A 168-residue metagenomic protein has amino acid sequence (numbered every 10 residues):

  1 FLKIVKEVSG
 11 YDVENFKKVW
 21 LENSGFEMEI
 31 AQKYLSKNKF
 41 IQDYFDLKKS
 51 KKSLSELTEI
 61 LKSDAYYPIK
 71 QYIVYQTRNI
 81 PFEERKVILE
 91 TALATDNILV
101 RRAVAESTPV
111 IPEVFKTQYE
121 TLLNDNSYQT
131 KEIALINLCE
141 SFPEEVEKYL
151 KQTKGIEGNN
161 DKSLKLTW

Functional and structural regions predicted by a protein language model:
F1-A31: Amphipathic alpha-helical substructures
K3-I4, K39-S50, E59-K62, P68-I80 (+5 more regions): Structural detector for internal amphipathic alpha-helices that build alpha-solenoid repeat scaffolds
E14-N15, M28-Q32, K51-I60, F82-L93 (+2 more regions): Amphipathic alpha-helical scaffolding segments comprising HEAT/armadillo-like alpha-solenoid repeats
Q32-K33, N160: Alpha-helical bundle regulatory/interaction domains
G155-E157, K162-L164: Non-catalytic carbohydrate-binding regions of carbohydrate-active enzymes
